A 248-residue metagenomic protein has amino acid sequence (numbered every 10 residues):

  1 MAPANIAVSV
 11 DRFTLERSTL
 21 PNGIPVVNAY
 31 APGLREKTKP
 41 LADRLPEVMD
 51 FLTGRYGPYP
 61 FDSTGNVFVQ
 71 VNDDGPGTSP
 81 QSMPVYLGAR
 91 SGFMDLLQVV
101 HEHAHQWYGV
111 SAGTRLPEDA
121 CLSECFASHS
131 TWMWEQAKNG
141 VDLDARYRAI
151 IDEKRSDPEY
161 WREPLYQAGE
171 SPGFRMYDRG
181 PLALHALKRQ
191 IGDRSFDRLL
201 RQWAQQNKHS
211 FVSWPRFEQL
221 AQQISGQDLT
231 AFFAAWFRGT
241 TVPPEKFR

Functional and structural regions predicted by a protein language model:
M1-V10: Extended, low-hydrophobicity, Ser/Thr/Pro/Gly-biased non-transmembrane segments
S9-D119, E170: Juxtacatalytic substrate-recognition/specificity segment
E16, E118-I191, R201, N207 (+1 more regions): Acidic/His/Gly-enriched intrinsically disordered linker/tail segments that often contain short helix/coil "MoRF-like"
N22-L34, K39-R44, F51, Y56 (+8 more regions): Hydrophobic/basic alpha-helical segments enriched in Actinobacteria
G23, Q206-R248: Beta/coil-rich, acidic/histidine-enriched accessory regions frequently appended to metallopeptidases
P40-E47, F51, M94, Q98 (+9 more regions): Extracytoplasmic/secreted proteins, especially bacterial periplasmic and envelope-associated proteins
Y56-P60, W107-S111, S130-K138, I191 (+4 more regions): A generic secondary-structure signal for well-formed alpha-helical elements
P58-V67, R115-D119, V141-R146, R198-L199 (+1 more regions): Surface-exposed patches in mature extracellular/periplasmic domains of secreted proteins
